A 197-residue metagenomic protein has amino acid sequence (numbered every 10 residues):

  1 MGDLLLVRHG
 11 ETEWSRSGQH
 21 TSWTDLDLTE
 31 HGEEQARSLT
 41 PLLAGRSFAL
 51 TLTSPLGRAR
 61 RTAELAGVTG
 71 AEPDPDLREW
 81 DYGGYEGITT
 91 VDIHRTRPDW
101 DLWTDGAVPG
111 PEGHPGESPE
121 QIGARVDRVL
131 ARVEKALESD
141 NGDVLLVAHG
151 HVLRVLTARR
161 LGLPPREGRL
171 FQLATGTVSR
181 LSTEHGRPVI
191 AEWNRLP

Functional and structural regions predicted by a protein language model:
M1-G2, D81-D92, K135, S139-G142 (+1 more regions): Acidic, low-complexity terminal tails and accessory targeting/binding regions of phosphate-metabolizing enzymes
D3-H9, L146: Short, hydrophobic/glycine-enriched beta-strand segments
R8-T62, E112-D127: Loop-to-helix element that buttresses phosphate recognition and phosphoryl-transfer chemistry
T12, V152-L153: Short active-site segment of divalent metal-dependent hydrolases/proteases that encodes the spacing between
S38-D101: Phosphate-coordination/substrate-recognition cap region in phosphate-metabolizing enzymes
L65, V155, R159: Active-site signature of alpha/beta-hydrolase-fold catalytic machinery across serine- and Asp/Cys-nucleophile hydrolases
W100-L137: Internal catalytic-core helix/loop-beta-alpha segment that presents or stabilizes conserved functional determinants
H149: Short basic (Lys/Arg) and small-residue
